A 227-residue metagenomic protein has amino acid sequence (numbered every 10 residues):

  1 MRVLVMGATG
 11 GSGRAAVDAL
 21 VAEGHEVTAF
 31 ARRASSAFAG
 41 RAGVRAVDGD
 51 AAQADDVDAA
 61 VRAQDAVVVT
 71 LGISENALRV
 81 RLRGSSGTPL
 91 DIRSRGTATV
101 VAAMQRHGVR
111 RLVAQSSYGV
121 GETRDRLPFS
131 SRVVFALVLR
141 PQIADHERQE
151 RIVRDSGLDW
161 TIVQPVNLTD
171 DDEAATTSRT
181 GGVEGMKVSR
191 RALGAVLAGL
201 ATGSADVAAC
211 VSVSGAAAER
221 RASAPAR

Functional and structural regions predicted by a protein language model:
V3-E23: N-terminal Rossmann NAD(P)H-binding glycine-rich loop of SDR-like oxidoreductase domains
L4, T28, T161: Conserved beta-strand positions in the Rossmann-like core of class I SAM-dependent methyltransferases
E26, A34, S86-T88, R95-P141 (+1 more regions): Conserved Rossmann-fold NAD(P)-dependent oxidoreductase catalytic core, especially the SDR/UDP-sugar
A31, S116, Q164-N167: Conserved SDR Rossmann-fold cofactor-binding beta-strand/turn motif
S35-R95, T99, A103-R106, T202-A205: NAD(P)H-binding glycine-rich loop region in Rossmannoid oxidoreductase-like domains and their noncatalytic homologs
R93, V163, G185-A198, A209: Substrate-positioning beta->alpha
E150-D171: Conserved beta-loop-beta element that borders a ligand/cofactor-binding pocket
D172-T177, L200-A209: Glycine/proline-rich active-site loop of Rossmann-fold NAD(P)-dependent oxidoreductases
